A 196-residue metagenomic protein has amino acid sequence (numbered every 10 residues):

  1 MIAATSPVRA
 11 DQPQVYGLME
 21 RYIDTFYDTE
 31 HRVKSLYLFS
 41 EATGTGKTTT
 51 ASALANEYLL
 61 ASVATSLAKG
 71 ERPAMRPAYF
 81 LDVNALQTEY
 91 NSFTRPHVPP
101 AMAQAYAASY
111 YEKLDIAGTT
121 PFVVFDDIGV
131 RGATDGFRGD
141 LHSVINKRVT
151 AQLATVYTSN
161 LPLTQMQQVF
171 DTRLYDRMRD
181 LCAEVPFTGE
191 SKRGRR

Functional and structural regions predicted by a protein language model:
I2-T29: N-terminal pre-Walker A segment at the start of P-loop NTPase domains
Q14-G17, L59-G118: Short glycine-rich substrate-engagement loop in P-loop NTPases that contacts/grips substrate
T25-K34, T65-E71: Short helix/loop segment immediately N-terminal to the Walker
E30-S52: Walker A/P-loop nucleotide-binding motif
H31-V33, A74-M75, A117-T119, T150-Q152: Short loop/turn elements that form and flank the Walker-type P-loop nucleotide-binding site in RecA-like NTPase cores
V33-Y37, A78, F122, A154-V156: Residue-level preference for the first positions of well-ordered beta-strands
S52-L59: A conserved segment at the C-terminal end of the G1
L60, L86, G118, F125-R196: Replace "adjacent to P-loop NTPase cores in ATP/GTP-dependent enzymes" with "adjacent to NTP-binding cores
